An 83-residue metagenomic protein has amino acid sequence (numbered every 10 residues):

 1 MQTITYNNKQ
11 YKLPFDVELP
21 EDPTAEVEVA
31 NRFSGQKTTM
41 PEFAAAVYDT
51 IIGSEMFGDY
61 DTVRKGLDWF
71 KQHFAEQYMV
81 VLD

Functional and structural regions predicted by a protein language model:
M1-E26: Short, charged/polar N-terminal "headpieces" of proteins
Y11-L13, T38, Q77: Short, isolated positions in well-ordered beta-strands
T24-A25, A30-K71: Acidic, low-complexity, intrinsically disordered interaction modules
V80-D83: Short acidic DE-rich linear segments
